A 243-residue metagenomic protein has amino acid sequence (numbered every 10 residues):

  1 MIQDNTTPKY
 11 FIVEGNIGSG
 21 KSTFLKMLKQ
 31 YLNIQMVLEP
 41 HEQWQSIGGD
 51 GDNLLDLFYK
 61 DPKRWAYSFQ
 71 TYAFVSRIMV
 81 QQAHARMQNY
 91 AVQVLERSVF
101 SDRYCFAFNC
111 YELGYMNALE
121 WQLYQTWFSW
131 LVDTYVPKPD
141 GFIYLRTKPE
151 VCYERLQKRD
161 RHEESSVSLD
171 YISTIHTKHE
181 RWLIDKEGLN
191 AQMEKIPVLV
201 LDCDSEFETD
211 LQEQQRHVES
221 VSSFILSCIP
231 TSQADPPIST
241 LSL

Functional and structural regions predicted by a protein language model:
M1-K9, E42: Extreme N-terminal, non-catalytic leader segments that precede Walker-type/kinase nucleotide-binding cores
V13: Hydrophobic anchor at the beta1->P-loop junction of P-loop NTPases
N16: P-loop (Walker A) phosphate-binding loop of NTP-binding proteins
K21: Conserved lysine of the Walker
F24-L25: Post-Walker A alpha-helix
Q30-Q70, S76, F108: Conserved substrate/cofactor phosphate-moiety recognition/catalytic segment in nucleotide-dependent phosphotransferases
R103-E180: A glycine- and Lys/Arg-enriched "phosphate-lid" helix/loop adjacent to the NTP-binding pocket of small-molecule kinases
Y153-L243: NTP-dependent small-molecule kinase module
